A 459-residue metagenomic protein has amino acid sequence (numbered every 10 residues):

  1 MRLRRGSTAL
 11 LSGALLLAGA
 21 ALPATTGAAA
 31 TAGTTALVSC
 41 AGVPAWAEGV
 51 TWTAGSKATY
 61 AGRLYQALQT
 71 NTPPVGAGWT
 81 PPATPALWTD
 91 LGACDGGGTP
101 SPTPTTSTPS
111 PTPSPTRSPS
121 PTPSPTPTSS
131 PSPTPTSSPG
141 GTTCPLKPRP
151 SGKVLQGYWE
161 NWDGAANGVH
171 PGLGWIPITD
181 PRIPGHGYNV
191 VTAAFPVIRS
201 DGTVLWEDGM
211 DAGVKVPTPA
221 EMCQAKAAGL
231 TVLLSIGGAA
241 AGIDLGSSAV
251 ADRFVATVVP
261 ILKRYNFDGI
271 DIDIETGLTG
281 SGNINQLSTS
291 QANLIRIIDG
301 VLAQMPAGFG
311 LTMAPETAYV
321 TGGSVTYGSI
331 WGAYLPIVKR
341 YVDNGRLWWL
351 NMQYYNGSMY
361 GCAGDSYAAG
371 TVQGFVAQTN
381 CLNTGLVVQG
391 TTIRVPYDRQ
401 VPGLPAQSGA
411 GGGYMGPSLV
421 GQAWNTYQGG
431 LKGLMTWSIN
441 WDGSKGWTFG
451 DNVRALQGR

Functional and structural regions predicted by a protein language model:
L3-A9, A24-T136: Tryptophan-rich substrate-binding surfaces of secreted polymer-degrading and adhesive proteins
L11-A21: Bacterial N-terminal signal peptides
C144-L382, Y397-P417, Q428-L431, S444-L456: Chitinase-like catalytic core of GlcNAc-active glycosidases
T384-R394: Short mixed-charge
A423-W424: Feature captures outer-membrane beta-barrel proteins of Gram-negative bacteria and organelles
S438: Residues that scaffold, gate, or flank divalent-cation-dependent active/transport sites
